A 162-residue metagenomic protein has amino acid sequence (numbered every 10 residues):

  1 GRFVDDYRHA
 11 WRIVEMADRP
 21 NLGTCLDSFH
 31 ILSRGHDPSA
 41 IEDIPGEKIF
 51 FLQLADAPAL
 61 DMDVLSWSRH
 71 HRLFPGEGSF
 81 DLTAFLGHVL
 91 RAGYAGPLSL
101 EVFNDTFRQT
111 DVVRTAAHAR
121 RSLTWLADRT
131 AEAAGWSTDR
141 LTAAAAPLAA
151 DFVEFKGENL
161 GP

Functional and structural regions predicted by a protein language model:
G1: Conserved anion-binding
V4-L26, L32-P162: Histidine-acidic metal/acid-base catalytic patches
